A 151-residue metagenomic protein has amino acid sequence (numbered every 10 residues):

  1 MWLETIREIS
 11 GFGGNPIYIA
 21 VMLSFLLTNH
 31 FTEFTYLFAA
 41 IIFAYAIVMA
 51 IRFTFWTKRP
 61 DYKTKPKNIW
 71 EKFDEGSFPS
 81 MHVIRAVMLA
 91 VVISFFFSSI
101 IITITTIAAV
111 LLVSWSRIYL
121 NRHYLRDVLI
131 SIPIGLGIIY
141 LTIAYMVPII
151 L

Functional and structural regions predicted by a protein language model:
M1, S24-F31, F96-F97, T142-A144: Structural signal for the C-terminal ends of transmembrane alpha-helices and the immediately following loop
M1-V21, T32, V48-E75: N-terminal transmembrane-helix/juxtamembrane module of multi-pass inner/ER membrane proteins
G11-F25, F43, I104-A108, V113: Hydrophobic alpha-helical transmembrane segments
M22-I47, V128: Interfacial segments of alpha-helical transmembrane regions
L27-T28, T54-F55, Y145-I149: Helix-loop junctions at the membrane-solvent interface of multi-pass transporters, primarily the C-terminal
A40-R52, A109-R117: Alpha-helical transmembrane segments of multi-pass membrane proteins
Y45-M49, F53, L136-I143: Transmembrane alpha-helical segments of multi-pass membrane transport proteins and ion-pumping complexes
T64-L151: Membrane-embedded catalytic cores of phosphoryl/pyrophosphoryl-handling enzymes
